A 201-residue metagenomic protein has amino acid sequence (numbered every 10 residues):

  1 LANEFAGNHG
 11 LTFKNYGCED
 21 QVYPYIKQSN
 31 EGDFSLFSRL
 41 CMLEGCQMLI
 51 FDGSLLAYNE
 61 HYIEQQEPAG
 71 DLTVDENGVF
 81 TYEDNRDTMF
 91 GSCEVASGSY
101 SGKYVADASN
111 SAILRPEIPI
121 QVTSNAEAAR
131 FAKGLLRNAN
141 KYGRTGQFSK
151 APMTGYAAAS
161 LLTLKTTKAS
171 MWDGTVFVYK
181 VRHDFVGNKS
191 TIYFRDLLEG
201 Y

Functional and structural regions predicted by a protein language model:
L1-D75, F80-Y82: Charged- and aromatic-enriched interaction segments used to assemble and dock large macromolecular complexes
S38, I50-S54, N59-V186: Acidic, small/polar-enriched beta strand-loop surface segments
D184-D196: Short, solvent-exposed secondary-structure boundary/capping segments
G200-Y201: Gram-negative outer-membrane assembly/targeting C-terminal domains
